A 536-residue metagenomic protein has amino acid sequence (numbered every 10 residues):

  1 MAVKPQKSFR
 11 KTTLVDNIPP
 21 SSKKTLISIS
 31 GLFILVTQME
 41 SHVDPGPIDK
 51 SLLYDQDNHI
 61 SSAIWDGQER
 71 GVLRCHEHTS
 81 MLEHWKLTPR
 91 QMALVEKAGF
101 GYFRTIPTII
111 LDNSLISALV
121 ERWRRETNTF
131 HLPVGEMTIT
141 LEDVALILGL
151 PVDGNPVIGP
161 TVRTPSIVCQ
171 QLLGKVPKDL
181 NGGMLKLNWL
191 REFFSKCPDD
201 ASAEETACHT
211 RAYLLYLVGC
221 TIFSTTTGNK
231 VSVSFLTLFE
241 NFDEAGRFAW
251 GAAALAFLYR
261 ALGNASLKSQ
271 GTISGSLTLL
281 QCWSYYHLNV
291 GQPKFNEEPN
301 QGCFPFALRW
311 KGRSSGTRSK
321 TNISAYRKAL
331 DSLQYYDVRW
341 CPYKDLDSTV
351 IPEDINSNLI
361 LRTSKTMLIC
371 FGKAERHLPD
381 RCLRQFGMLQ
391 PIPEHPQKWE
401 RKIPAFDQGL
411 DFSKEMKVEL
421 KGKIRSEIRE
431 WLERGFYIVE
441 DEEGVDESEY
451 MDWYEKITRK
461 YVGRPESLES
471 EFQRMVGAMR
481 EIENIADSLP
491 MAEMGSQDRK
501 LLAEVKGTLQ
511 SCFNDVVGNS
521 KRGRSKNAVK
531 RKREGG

Functional and structural regions predicted by a protein language model:
M1-G536: Structural stabilizers in ordered domains
